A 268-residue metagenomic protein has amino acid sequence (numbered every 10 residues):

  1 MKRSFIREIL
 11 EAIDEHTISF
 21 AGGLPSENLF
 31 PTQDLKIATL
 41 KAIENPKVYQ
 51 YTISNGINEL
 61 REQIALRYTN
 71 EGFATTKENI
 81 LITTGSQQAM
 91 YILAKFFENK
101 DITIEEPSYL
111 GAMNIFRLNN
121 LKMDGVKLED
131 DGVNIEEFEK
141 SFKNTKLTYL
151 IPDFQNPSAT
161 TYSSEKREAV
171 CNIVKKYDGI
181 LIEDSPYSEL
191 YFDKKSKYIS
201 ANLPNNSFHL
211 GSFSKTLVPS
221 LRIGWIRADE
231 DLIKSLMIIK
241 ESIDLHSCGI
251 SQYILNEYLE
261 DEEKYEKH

Functional and structural regions predicted by a protein language model:
K2-T84, I92, L259: N-terminal small-domain helix-loop-helix segment of the aminotransferase-like
G23-E27, Q87, S108-L110, D153-N156 (+5 more regions): Short, solvent-exposed loop/turn segments at secondary-structure junctions
L29, Q33, S54-N58, L110 (+3 more regions): Alpha-helix N-cap/helix-start motif at coil-to-helix transitions, marked by capping-box chemistry
F30-D34, D193-K195, S220-R222: Short aromatic-enriched loop/helix-cap "lid" or pocket-rim segments at secondary-structure transitions that line
V48-Y177, I182, S188-N206: Conserved core of the PLP fold type I
L203-H268: Conserved core segment of the aminotransferase class I/II
